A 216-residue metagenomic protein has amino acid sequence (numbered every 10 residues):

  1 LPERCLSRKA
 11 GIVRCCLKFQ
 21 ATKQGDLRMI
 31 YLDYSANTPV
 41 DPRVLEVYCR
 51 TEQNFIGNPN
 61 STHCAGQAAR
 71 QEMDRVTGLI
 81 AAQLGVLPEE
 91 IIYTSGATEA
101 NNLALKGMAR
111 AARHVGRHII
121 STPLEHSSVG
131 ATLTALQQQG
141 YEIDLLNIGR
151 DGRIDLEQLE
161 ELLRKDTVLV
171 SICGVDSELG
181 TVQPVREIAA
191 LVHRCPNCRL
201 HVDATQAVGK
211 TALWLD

Functional and structural regions predicted by a protein language model:
R14, K18-D216: Pyridoxal 5′-phosphate
